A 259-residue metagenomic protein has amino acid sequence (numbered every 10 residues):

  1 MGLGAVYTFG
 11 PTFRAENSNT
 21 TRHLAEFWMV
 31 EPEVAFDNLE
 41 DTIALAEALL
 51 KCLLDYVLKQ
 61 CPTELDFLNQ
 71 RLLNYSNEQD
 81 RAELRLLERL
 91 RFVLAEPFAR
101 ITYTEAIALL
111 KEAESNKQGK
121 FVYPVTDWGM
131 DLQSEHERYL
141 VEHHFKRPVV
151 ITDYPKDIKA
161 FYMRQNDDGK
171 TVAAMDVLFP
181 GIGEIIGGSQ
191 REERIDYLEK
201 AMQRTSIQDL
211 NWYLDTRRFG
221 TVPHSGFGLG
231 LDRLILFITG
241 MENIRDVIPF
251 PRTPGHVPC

Functional and structural regions predicted by a protein language model:
M1-A15, T20-L45, L49-Q60, K146-C259: TRNA-recognition modules of translation machinery and tRNA-sensing kinases, especially anticodon-binding
A48-F179, R204-V222: Metal-assisted phosphate- and nucleotidyl-transfer catalytic regions
